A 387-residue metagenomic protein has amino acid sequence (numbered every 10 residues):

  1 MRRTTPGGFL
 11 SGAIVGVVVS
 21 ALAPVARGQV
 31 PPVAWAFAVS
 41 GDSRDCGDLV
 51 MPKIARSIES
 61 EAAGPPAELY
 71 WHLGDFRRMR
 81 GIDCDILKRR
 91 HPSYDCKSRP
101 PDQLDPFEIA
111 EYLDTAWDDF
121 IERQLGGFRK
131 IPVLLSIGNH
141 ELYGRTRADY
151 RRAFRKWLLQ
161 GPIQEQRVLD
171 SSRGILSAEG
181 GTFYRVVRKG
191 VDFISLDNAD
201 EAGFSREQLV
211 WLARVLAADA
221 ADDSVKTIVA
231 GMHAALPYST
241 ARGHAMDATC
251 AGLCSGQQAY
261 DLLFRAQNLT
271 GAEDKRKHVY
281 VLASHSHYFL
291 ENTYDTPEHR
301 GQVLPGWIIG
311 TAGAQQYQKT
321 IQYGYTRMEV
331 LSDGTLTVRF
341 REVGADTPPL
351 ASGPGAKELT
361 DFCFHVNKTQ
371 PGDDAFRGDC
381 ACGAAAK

Functional and structural regions predicted by a protein language model:
R2-A13: Bacterial N-terminal signal peptides that target proteins for export
S11-A21: Bacterial N-terminal signal peptides
G28-E111: N-terminal active-site segment of His-dependent metallophosphoesterases
F37-V39, Y70-H72, L135, A230 (+1 more regions): Residue-level marker for buried hydrophobic side chains located in beta-strands that build the well-ordered beta-sheet
D42, G74-D75, G138-N139, H233 (+1 more regions): Active-site glycine-centered loops adjacent to acidic/histidine catalytic or metal-binding residues that shape
C84-D223, D247-L269, D274, H278 (+1 more regions): Extended active-site neighborhood of metal-dependent phosphoesterases/phosphodiesterases
D219-A241: Short acidic, glycine-rich surface-loop motifs adjacent to enzyme active sites
Y288-K387: Binuclear metal-dependent phosphoesterase catalytic core
